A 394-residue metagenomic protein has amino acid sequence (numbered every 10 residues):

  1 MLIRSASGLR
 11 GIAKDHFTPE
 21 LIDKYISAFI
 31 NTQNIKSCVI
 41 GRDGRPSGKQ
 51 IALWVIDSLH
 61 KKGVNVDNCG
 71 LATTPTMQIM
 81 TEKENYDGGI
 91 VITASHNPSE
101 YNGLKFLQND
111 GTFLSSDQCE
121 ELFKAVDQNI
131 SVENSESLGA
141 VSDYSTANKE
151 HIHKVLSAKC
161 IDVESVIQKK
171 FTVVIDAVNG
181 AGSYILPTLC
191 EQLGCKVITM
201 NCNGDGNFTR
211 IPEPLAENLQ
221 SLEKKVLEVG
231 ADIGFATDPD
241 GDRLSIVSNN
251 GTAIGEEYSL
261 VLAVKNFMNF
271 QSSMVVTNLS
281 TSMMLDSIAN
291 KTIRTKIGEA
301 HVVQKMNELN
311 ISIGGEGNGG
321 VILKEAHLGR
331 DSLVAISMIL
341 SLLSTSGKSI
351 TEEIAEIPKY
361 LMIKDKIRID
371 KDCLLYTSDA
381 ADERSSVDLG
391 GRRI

Functional and structural regions predicted by a protein language model:
M1-K62, S145-F171: An N-terminal, well-structured beta->alpha segment
I12, N102-V229: Gly/Ser/Thr-enriched, mixed-charge loops and adjacent short helices that form phosphate/oxyanion-binding elements
S27, C38-N102, T188-V247: N-terminal small/polar loop signature for handling phosphorylated ligands or for N-terminal nucleophile
E120-S157, S248-G317, I322: Proline/glycine-rich low-complexity loops and linkers
I311-T351: C-terminal catalytic subdomain
L342-K371: Gly/Pro-rich interdomain helix-loop hinge
Y376-E383: Conserved small/polar residues in nucleotide/adenosyl-binding loops
